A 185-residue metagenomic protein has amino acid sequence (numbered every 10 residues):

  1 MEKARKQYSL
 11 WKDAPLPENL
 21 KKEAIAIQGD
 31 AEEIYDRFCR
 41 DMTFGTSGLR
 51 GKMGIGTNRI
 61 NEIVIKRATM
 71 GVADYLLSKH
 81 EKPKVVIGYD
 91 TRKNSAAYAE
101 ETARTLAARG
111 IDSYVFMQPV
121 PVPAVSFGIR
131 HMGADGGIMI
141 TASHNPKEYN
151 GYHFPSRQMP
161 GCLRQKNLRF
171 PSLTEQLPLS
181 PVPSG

Functional and structural regions predicted by a protein language model:
E2-T102: An N-terminal, well-structured beta->alpha segment
S9-W11, E81-Q158: Ferredoxin-reductase
W11, P15, E33-F38, M42 (+1 more regions): Gly/Ser/Thr-enriched, mixed-charge loops and adjacent short helices that form phosphate/oxyanion-binding elements
T46, A107, P183: Conserved short alpha-helical segments that host acidic/polar catalytic motifs at enzyme active sites
V64-D74, S95, E100-A103, D112 (+4 more regions): Catalytic cores of nucleotide-enabled group-transfer and carboxylate-activating enzymes in metabolic and assembly-line
